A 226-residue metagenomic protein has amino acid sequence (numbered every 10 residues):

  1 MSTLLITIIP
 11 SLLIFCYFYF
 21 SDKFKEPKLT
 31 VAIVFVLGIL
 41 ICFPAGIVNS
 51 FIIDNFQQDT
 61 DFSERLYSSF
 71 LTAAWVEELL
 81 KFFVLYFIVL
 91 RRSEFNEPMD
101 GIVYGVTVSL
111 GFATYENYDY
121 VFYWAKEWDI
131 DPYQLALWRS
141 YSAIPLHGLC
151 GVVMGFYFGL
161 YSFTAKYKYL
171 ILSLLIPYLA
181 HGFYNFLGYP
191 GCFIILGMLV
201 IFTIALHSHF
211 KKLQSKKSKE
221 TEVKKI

Functional and structural regions predicted by a protein language model:
M1-I226: Hydrophobic alpha-helical segments at protein termini of multi-pass membrane proteins
